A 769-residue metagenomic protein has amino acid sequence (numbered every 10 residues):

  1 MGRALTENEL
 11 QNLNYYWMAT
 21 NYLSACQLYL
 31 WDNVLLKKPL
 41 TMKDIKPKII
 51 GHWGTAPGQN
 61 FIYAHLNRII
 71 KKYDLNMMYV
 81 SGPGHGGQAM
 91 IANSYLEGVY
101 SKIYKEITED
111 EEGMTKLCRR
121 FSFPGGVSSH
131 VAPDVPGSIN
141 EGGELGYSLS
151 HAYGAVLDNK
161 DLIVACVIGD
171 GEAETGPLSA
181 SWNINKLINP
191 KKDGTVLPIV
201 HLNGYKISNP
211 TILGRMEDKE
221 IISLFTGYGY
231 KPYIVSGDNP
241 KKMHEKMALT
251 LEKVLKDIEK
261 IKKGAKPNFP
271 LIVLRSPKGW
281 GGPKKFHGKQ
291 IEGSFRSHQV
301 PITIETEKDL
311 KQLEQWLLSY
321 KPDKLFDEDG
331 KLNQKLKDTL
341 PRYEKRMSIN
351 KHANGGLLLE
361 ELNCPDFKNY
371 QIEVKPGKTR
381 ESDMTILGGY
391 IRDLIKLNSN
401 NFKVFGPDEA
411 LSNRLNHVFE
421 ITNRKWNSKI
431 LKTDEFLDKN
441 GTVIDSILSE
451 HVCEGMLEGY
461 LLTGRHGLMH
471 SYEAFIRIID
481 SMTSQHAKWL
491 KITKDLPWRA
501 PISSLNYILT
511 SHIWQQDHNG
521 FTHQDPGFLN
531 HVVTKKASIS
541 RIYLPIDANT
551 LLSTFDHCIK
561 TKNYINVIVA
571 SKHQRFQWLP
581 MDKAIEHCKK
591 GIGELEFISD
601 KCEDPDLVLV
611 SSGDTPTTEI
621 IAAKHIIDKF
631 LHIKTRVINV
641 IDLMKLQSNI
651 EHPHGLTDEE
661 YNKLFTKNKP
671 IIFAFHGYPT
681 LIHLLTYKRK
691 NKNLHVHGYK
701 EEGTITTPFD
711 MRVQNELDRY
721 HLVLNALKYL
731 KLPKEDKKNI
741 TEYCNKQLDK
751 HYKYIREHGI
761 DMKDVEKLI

Functional and structural regions predicted by a protein language model:
G2-H52: Cofactor-/ligand-binding subdomain signature composed of acidic, glycine-rich, tryptophan-containing flexible loops
N21, M90, G154, D170 (+9 more regions): Buried hydrophobic positions in well-ordered alpha/beta secondary-structure cores of metabolic enzymes
C26-Q27, A89-I91, K102-Y104, T175-P177 (+11 more regions): Short helix/loop capping segments that flank catalytic or ligand/cofactor-binding pockets
V34-N189, N416-V418, G455-M456, Y460-T463 (+1 more regions): Cofactor-binding active-site loop characterized by glycine-rich and histidine/acidic residues
P47-G58, M78-H85, S129-L149, I168-A173 (+9 more regions): Active-site nucleophile and cofactor-binding loops and adjacent substrate-binding regions of central metabolic enzymes
W53-P57, L66, Y79, G98-I103 (+9 more regions): Non-catalytic terminal/interface segments that mediate subunit docking, oligomerization, and allosteric communication
T108-E109, T306-G377, H721-K750: N-terminal leader/propeptide and maturation segments of large enzyme subunits in energy/redox metabolism and hydrolases
L117-S138, Y147, N159-A165, A180-K321 (+3 more regions): Thiamine diphosphate
